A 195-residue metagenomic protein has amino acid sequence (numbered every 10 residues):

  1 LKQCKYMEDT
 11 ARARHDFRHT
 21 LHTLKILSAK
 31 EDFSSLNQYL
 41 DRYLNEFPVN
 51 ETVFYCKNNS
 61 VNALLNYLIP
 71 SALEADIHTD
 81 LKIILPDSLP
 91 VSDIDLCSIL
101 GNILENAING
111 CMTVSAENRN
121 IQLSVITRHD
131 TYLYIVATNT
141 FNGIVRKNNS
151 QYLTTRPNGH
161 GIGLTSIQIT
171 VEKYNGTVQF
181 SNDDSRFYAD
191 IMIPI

Functional and structural regions predicted by a protein language model:
Q38-N45, K57-A75: Short beta-to-alpha transition helix within the HATPase_c
V53, K57, T79-L100: Conserved short strand/loop->alpha-helix "switch" segment adjacent to the catalytic nucleotide/phosphoryl-transfer site
D93-E117: Conserved ATP-binding N-box helix of the HATPase_c
N118-T131: Short beta-strand/loop element within the Bergerat-fold HATPase_c
D130-G161: Glycine-rich/acidic phosphate-handling loop/turn and adjacent ATP-lid/helix of nucleotide-binding kinase/ATPase domains
G143, D183-D190: Glycine-rich nucleotide-binding loop
N175-S185: Glycine-rich ATP-binding loops of the HATPase_c
